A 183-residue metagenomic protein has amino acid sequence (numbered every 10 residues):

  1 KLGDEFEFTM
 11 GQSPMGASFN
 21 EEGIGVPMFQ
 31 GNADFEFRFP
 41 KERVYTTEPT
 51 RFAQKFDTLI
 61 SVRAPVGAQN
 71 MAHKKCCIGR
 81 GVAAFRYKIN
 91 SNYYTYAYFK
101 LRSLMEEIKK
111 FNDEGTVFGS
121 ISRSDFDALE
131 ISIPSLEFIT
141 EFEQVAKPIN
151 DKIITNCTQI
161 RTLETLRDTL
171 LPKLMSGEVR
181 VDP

Functional and structural regions predicted by a protein language model:
K1-S13, S132, L136-D182: Non-catalytic DNA-recognition/assembly elements of restriction-modification systems
G3-F19, I24-K55, I78, A84: Sequence-specific dsDNA recognition surfaces
E21-I24, F37, T116, Q159-T165: Juxtamembrane/interface motifs at transmembrane-helix termini
Q30-G31, T47-E107, N112-F126: A short beta-sheet element
P40-K41, A72-H73, E143: Short conserved micro-motifs at the rims of enzyme active sites and ligand-binding pockets
V44, F85-K88, P148-I154: Short, contiguous acidic/charged loop-to-helix segments that flank catalytic cores in large enzymes
